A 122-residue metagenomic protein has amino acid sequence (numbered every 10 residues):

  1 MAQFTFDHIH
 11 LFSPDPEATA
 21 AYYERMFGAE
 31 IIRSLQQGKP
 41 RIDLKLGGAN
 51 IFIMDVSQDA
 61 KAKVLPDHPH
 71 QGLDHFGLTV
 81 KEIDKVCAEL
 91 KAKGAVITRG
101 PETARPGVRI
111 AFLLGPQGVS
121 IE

Functional and structural regions predicted by a protein language model:
M1-T5, E30-G77, A88-L114: Vicinal oxygen chelate
H10: Conserved A-loop
S13-D15: Conserved beta-strand-loop-alpha-helix junction that forms the acyl-donor binding cleft
A18, I83-C87: Short, conserved charged micro-motifs
T19-E24, L90, G118: Conserved active-site tyrosine of GNAT-family acetyltransferases
V80: Glycine-rich, N-terminal phosphate-binding loop of Rossmann-like dinucleotide-binding domains
E122: Acidic-residue sensor for enzyme active/binding pockets
